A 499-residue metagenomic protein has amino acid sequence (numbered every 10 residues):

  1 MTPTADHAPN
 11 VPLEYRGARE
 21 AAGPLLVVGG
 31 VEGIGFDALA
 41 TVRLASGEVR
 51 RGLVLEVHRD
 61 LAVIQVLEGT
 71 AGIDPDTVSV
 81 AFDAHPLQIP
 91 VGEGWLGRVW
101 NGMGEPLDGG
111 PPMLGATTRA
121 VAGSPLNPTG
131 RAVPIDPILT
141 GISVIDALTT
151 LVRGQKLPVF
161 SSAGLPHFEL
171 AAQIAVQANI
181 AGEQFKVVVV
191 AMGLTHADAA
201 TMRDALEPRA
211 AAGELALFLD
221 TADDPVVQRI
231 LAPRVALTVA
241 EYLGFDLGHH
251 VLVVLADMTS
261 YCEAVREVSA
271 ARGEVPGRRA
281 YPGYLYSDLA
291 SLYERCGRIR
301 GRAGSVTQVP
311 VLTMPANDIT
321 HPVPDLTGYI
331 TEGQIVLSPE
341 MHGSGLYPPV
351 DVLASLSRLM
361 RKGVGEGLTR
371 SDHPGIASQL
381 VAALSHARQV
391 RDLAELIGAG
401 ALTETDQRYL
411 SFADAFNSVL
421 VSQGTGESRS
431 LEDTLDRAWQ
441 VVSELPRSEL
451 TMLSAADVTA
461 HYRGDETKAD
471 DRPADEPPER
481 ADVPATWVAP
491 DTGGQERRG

Functional and structural regions predicted by a protein language model:
M1, T492-G499: Actinobacteria-biased recognition of intrinsically disordered, low-complexity terminal regions
M1-R98, M103-L107: N-terminal accessory targeting/assembly segments
M1-T4, D83, T140-I145, A236-V239 (+1 more regions): Phosphate-interacting basic helix/loop segments used at nucleotide- and nucleic-acid interfaces
T4-D6, E48-G52, L87-V91, P106-P112 (+7 more regions): Active-site phosphate-binding and catalytic loops of NTP-dependent enzymes
G23, R59, G104, L126 (+3 more regions): Residues that form or immediately flank small-molecule/cofactor binding pockets and catalytic motifs
F36, P75, D108-G110, F160 (+2 more regions): Short helix/loop capping segments that flank catalytic or ligand/cofactor-binding pockets
V80, L87, L107-Q155, F168-Q173 (+2 more regions): P-loop NTPase nucleotide-binding/switch module
A147-A481, W487-P490, R498: P-loop NTPase catalytic core
